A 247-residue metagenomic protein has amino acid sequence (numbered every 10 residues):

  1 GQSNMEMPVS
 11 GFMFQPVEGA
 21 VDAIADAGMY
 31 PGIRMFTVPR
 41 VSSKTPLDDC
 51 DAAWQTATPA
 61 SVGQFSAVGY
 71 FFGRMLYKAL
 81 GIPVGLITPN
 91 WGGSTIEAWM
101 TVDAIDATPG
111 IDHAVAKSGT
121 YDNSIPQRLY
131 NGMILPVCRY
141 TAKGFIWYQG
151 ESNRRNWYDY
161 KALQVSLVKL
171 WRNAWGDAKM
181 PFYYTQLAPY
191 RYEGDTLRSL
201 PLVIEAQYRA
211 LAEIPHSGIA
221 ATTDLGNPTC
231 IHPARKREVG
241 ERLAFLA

Functional and structural regions predicted by a protein language model:
Q2-A247: Cell-envelope and extracellular/periplasmic
